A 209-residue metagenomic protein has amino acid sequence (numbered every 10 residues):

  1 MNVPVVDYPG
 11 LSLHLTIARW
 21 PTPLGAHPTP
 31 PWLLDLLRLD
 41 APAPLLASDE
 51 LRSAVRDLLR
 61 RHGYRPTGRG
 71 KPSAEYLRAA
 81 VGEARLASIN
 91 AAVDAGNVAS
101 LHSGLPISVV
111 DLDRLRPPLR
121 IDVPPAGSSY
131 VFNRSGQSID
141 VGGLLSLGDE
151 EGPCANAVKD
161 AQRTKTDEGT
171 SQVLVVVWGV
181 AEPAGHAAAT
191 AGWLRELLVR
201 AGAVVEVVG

Functional and structural regions predicted by a protein language model:
M1-G209: Charge-biased, low-complexity intrinsically disordered regions
